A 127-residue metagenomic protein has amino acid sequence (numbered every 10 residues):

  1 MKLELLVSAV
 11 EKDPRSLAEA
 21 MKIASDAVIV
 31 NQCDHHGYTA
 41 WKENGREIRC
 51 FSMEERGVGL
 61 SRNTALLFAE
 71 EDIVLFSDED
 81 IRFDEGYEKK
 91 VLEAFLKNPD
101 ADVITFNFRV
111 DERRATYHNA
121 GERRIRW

Functional and structural regions predicted by a protein language model:
M1-D26: N-proximal low-complexity "stem/linker" segments adjacent to membrane-targeting elements
R15-A18, H35-E43, G86: Acidic helix N-cap motif at the loop->helix transition within catalytic regions of sugar-transfer enzymes
N31-Q32: Acidic ATP/Mg2+-coordinating residue in the GHKL
M53-A69: Glycine-rich, basic loop-to-helix element that forms the pyrophosphate-binding segment of sugar-nucleotide handling
V74: Short aromatic/hydrophobic "clamp" motif used to bind/position activated sugar donors
D78-R82: The conserved acidic donor/metal-binding loop of glycosyltransferases
G86-H118: Conserved donor NDP-sugar-binding/catalytic core segment of glycosyltransferases
R126-W127: Conserved nucleotide-sugar donor-binding catalytic segment
